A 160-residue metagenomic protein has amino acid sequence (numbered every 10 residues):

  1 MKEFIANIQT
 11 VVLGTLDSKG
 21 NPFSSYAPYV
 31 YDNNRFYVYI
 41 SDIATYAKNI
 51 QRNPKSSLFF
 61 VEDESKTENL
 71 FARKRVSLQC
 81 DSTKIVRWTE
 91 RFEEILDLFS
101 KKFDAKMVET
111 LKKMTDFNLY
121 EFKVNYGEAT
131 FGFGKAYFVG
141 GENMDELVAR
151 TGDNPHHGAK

Functional and structural regions predicted by a protein language model:
M1-Q51, F59: An N-terminal domain-cap segment
T15-S18, S25, S65-E68, K106-L111: Catalytic micro-motifs at enzyme active sites that drive phosphoryl/nucleotidyl and oxygen chemistry
L16, T45-K102, F117, V124 (+1 more regions): Short, structured beta-strand-loop surface elements
S24-P28, S77-Q79, F117-E121, A136: Conserved hydrophobic/aromatic beta-strand scaffold that supports enzyme active sites
R35, K55, Y126-E128: Structural motif
Y39-I40, N49, N69-L70, T110-L111: Short histidine-centered beta-strand/loop micro-motifs that create catalytic or ligand/metal-coordination sites
S41, V61, G132-G134: Surface loops and adjacent helix of pleckstrin homology
D97-L98, K106-K160: C-terminal edge-of-domain segments
